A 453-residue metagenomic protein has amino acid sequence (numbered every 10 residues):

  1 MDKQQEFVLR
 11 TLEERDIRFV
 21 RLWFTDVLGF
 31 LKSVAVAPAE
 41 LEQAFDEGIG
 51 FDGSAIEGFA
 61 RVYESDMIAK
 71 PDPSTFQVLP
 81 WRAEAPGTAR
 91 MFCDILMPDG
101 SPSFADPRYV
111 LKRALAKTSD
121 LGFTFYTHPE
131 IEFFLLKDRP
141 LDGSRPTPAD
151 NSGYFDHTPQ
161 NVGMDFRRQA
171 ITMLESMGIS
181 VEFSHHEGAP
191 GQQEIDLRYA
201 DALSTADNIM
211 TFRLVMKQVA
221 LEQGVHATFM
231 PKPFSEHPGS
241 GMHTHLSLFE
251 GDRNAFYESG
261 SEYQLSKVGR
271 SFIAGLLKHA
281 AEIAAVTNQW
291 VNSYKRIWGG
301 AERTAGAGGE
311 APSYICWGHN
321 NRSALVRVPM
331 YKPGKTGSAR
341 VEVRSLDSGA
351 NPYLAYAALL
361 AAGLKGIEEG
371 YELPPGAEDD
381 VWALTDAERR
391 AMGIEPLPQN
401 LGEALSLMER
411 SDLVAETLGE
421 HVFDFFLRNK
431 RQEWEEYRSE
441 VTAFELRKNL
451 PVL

Functional and structural regions predicted by a protein language model:
M1-L453: Glycine-rich, acidic/polar active-site loops that bind/position phosphate-bearing ligands
